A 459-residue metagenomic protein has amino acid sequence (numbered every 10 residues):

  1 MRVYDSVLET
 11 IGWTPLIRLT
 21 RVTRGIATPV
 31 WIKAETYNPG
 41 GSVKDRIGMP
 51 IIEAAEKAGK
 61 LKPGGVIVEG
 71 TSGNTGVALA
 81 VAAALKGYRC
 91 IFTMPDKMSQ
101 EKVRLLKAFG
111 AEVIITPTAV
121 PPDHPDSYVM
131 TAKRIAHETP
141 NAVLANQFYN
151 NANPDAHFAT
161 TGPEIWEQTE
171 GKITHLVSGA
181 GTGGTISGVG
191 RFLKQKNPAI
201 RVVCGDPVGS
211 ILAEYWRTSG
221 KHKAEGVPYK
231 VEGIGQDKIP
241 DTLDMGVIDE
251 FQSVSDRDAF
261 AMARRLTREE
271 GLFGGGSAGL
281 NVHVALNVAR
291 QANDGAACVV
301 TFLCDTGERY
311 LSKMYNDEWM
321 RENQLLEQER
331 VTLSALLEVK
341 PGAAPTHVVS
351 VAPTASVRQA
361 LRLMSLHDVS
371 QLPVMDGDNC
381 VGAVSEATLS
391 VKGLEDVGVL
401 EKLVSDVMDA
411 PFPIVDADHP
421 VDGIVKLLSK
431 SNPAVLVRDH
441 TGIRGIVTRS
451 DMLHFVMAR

Functional and structural regions predicted by a protein language model:
M1-L337: PLP-dependent amino-acid enzyme catalytic core
W13, E386, D409, H440 (+1 more regions): ATP/adenylate-binding site constellation spanning eukaryotic-like Ser/Thr protein kinases, ABC-transporter
A83, L106, I165, G271 (+7 more regions): Terminal peptide-recognition signature
K97-Q100, A344-V348, V357, C380 (+2 more regions): Short glycine/proline-centered loop/turn elements that form peptide/ligand docking sites
V247, R330-V348, E401-F412: Bateman (tandem CBS) regulatory domains
V349-D368, V374-D376, G393, I414-N432 (+2 more regions): The conserved cystathionine-beta-synthase
S370, G382-L389, R444-M452: Short hydrophobic beta-strand motif reused across regulatory alpha/beta modules
